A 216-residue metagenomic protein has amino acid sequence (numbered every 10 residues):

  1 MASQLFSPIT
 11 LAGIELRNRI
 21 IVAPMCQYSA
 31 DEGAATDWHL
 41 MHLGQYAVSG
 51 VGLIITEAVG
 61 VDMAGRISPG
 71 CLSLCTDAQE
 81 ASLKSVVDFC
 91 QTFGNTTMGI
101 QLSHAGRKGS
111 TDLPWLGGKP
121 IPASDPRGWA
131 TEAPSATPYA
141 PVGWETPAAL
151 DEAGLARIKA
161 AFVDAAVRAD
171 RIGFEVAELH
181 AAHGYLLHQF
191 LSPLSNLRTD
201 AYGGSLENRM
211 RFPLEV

Functional and structural regions predicted by a protein language model:
M1-I21, C90: N-terminal amphipathic alpha-helix/helix-capping segment at the start of soluble metabolic enzymes
L11-A12, N18-D37: N-terminal binding-site loop/beta-alpha segment at the start of enzyme catalytic domains that lines or forms
I20-A23, I54-T56, M98-L102, A177-L179: Hydrophobic faces of well-ordered beta-strands that scaffold small-molecule active sites in alpha/beta enzyme cores
V22, Y46, G50, C90 (+2 more regions): Conserved, mostly hydrophobic/aromatic
A35-Y46, R157-V167: Short, acidic/polar
L40-D62, R171-V176: Catalytic domains of carbohydrate-active enzymes, especially glycoside hydrolases
C71-M98, S192-V216: Alpha-helix-loop-beta-strand connector modules within alpha/beta enzyme cores
D88, S103-R168, I172: Non-globular sequence segments
